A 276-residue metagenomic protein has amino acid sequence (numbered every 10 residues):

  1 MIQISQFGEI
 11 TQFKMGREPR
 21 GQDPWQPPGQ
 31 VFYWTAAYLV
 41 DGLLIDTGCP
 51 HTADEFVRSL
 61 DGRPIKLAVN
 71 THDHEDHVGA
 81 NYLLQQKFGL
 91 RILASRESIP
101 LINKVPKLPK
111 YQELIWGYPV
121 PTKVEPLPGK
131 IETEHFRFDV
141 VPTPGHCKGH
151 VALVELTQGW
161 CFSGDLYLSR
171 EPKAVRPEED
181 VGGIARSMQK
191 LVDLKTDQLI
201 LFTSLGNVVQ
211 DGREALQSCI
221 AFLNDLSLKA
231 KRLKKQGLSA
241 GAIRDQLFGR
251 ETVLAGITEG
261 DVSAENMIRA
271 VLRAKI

Functional and structural regions predicted by a protein language model:
M1-I2, D193-L199, N207-I276: Accessory terminal helices/loops
I2-F7, E97-P142, C147, L156-T157 (+1 more regions): Metallo-beta-lactamase
I2-L60, A152-G164: Conserved beta-strand hairpin/beta-sheet module of binuclear metal-dependent hydrolase folds, prominently
R17-E18, Q22-P27, V31-Y33, P106-T122 (+1 more regions): Active-site-proximal loop/helix segment associated with metal-binding centers of metalloenzymes
I45-G48, K66-H74, I92-R96, P142-G145 (+2 more regions): Active-site neighborhood of phospho(di)ester-bond hydrolases with catalytic His/Asp-centered motifs
H51-T133: Active-site HxH/HxHxD metal-binding segment of metal-dependent hydrolases
G79, F138, E179: Residue-level signal for the nucleotide or nucleotide-sugar donor/cofactor binding architecture
P142-P144, K148-R232: Metallo-beta-lactamase
